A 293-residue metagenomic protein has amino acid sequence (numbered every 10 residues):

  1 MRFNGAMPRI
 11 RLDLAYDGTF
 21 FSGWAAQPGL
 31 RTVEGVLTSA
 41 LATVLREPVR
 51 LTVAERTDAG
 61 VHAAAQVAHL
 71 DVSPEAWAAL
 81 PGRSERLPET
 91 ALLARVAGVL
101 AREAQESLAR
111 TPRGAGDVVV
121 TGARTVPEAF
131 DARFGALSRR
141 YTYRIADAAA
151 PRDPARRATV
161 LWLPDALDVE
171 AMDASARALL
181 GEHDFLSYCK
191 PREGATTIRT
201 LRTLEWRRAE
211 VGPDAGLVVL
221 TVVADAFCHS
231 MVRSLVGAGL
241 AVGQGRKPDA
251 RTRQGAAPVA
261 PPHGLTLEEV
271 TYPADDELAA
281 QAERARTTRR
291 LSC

Functional and structural regions predicted by a protein language model:
R2-C293: Structured-RNA-binding interfaces characteristic of tRNA pseudouridine synthases
